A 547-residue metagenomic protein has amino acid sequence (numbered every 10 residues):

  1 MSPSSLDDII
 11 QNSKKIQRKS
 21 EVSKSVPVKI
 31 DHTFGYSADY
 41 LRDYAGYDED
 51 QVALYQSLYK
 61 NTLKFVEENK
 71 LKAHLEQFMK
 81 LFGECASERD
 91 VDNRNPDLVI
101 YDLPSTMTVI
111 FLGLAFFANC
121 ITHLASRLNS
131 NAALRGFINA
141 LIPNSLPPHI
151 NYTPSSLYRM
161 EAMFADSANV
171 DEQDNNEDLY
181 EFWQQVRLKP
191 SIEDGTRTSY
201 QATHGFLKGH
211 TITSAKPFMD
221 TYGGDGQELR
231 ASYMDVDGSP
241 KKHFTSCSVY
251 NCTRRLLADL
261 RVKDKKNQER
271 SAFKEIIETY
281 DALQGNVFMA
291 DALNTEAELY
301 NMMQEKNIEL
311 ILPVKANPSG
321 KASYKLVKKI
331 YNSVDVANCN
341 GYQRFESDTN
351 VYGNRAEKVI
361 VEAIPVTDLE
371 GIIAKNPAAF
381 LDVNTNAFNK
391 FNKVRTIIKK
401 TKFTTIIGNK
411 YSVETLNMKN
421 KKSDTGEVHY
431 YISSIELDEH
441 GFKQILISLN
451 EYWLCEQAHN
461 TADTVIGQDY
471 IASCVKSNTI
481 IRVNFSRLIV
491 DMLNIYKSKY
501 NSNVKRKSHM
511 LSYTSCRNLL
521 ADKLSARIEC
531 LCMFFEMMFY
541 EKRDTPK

Functional and structural regions predicted by a protein language model:
S2-A215, M219-G223, N251, R255-D259 (+1 more regions): Dynamic "connector" segments at or just before major functional cores
V109, L124-A125, L157, D194 (+8 more regions): Short, conserved catalytic/metal-binding motifs centered on acidic residues
S232-G285: Electropositive, glycine- and tryptophan-enriched low-complexity nucleic-acid-binding patches
V262-I398: An internal, acidic/charged active-site-proximal segment that coordinates divalent cations and/or engages
T367-Q444, L449-W453: Charge-patterned, long linear interaction tracts outside catalytic cores
E439-C474: Short amphipathic alpha-helical "interface-anchor" segments enriched in bulky aromatics
Q468, L488-K499: Hydrophobic alpha-helical segments
V475-R487: Membrane-interface transmembrane-helix boundary segments in multi-pass integral membrane proteins
